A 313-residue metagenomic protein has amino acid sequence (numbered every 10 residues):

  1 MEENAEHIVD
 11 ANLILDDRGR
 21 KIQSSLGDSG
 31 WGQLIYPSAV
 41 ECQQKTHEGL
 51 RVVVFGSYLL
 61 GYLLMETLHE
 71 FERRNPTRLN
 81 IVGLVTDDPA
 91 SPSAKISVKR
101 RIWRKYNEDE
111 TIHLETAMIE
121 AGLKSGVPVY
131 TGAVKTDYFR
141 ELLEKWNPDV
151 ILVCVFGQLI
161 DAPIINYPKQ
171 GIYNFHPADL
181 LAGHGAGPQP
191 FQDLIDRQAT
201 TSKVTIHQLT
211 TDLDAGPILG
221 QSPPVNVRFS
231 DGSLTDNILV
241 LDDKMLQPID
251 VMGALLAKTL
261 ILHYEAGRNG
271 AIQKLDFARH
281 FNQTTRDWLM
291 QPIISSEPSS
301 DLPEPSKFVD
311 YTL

Functional and structural regions predicted by a protein language model:
E2-L313: One-carbon transfer enzymes
